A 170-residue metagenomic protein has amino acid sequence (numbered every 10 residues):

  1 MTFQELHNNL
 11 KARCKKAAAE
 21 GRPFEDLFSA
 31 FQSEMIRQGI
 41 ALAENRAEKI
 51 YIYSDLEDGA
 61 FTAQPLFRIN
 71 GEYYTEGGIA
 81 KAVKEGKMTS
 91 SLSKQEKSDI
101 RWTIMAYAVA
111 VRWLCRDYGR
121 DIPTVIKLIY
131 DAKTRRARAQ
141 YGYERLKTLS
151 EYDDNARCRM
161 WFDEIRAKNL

Functional and structural regions predicted by a protein language model:
M1-E5, I129-L170: Acidic, proline/glycine-rich low-complexity IDRs
A12-G77, S90-S91, W102-V125, I129 (+1 more regions): Long compositionally biased, domain-poor regions of proteins
G86-K87: Short helix/strand-capping turn motifs
Q95-D99, V109, L170: Long amphipathic alpha-helical coiled-coil segments
